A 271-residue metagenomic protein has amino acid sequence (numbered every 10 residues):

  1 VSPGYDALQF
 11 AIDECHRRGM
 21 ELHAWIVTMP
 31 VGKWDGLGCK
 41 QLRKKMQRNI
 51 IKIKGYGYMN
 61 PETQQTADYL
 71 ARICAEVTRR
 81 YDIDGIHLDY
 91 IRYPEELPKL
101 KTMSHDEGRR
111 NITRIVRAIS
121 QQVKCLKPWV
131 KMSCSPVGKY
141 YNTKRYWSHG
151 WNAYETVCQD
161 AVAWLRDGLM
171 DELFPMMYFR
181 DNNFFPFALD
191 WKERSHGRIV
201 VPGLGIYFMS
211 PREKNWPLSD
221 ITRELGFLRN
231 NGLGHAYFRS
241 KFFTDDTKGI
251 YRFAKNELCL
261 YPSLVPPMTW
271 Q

Functional and structural regions predicted by a protein language model:
V1-D13, R17, H23-R80: Active-site-adjacent "subsite" loops/lids of carbohydrate-active enzymes
V1-Y5, I53-A71, K101-N111, M170-R180 (+1 more regions): The substrate-binding groove and active-site-proximal loops of carbohydrate-active enzymes, especially glycoside
I12, H16-D35, H87-L88, G108-Y154 (+1 more regions): Aromatic-lined carbohydrate-recognition surfaces of secreted/lumenal glycan-active proteins
C15, L70, V77, I86-D89 (+5 more regions): Conserved, mostly hydrophobic/aromatic
P30-K54, I91-D106, R145-N152: Aromatic- and acidic-residue-enriched segments that line the glycan-binding/catalytic groove of carbohydrate-active
Q64-R80, G150-D167, F184-A188, N215-F227: Short, acidic/polar
L126, K131-F174, F179-D190, P211: Substrate-binding cleft/loops of secretory-pathway carbohydrate-active enzymes
A161-F184, R198-W270: Substrate-binding cleft of secreted/luminal carbohydrate-active enzymes
